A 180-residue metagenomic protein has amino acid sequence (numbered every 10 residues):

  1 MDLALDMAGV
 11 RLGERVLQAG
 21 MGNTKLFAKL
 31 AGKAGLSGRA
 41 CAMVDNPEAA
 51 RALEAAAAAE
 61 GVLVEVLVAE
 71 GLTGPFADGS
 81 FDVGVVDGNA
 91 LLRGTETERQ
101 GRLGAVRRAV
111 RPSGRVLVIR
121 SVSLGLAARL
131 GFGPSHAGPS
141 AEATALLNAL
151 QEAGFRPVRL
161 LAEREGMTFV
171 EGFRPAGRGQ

Functional and structural regions predicted by a protein language model:
M1-D2: Conserved SAM-binding loop and adjacent beta-strand
R11, L72-G84: A short acidic, Gly/Pro-enriched loop at the edge of an enzyme's catalytic core that lines a small-molecule cofactor
R15-L17, G22-G74: Class I SAM-dependent methyltransferase SAM/SAH-binding core
A31-G32, E98-R115: A short glycine-rich, Lys/Arg-flanked "PGG" loop and its adjoining helix->strand segment in the class I
D82-E98: A short SAM/SAH-binding and catalytic strip from SAM-dependent methyltransferases
R115-S140: Conserved class I S-adenosyl-L-methionine
A137-G154: Short alpha-helix
A153-Q180: Core SAM-dependent methyltransferase catalytic element
